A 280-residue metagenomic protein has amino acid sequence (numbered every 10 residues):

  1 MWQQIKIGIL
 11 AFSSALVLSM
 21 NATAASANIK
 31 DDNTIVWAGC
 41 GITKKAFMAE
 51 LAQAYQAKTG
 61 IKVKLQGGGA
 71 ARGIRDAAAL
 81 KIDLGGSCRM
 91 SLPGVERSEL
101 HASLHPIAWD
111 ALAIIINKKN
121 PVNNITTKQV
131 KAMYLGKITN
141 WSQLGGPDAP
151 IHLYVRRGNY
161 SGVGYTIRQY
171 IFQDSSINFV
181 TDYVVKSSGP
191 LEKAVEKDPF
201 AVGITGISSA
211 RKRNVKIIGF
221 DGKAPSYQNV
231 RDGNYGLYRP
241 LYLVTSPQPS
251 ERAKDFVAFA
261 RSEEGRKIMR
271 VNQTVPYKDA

Functional and structural regions predicted by a protein language model:
M1-I7: Positively charged n-region of N-terminal signal peptides that target proteins for export
G8-S19: Bacterial N-terminal signal peptides
T23-A280: Exported/periplasmic ABC-transporter solute-binding proteins
